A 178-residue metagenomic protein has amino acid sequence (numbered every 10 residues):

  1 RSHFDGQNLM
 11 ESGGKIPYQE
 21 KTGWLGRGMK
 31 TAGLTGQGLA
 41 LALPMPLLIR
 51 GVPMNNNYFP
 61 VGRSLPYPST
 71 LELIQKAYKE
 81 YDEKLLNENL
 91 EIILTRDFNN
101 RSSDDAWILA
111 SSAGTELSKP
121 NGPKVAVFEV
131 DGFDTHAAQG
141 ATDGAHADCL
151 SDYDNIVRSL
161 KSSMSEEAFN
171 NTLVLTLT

Functional and structural regions predicted by a protein language model:
R1-D154, S159-E167: Feature for exported/extracytoplasmic and membrane-associated proteins, marking the mature portion
T172-T178: Acidic/histidine-rich, metal-coordinating catalytic segments
